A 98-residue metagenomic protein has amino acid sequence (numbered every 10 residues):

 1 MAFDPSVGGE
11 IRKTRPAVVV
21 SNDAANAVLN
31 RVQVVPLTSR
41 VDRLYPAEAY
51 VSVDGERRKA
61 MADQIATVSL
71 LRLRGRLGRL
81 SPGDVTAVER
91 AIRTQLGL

Functional and structural regions predicted by a protein language model:
M1-L98: Conserved functional hotspots at enzyme active or ligand-binding sites that engage polyanionic ligands
